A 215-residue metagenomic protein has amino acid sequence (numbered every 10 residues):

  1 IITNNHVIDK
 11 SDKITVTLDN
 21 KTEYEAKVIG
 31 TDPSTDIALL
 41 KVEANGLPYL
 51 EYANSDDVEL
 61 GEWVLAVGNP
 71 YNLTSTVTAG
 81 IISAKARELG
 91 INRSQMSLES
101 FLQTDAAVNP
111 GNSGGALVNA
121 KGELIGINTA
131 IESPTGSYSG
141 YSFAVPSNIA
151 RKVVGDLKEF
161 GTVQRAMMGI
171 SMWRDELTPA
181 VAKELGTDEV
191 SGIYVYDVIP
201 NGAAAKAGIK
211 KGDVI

Functional and structural regions predicted by a protein language model:
I1-S191, Y196-N201, K206-A207: Serine-dependent protease modules
G212-I215: Conserved catalytic motifs of ABC-family nucleotide-binding domains
